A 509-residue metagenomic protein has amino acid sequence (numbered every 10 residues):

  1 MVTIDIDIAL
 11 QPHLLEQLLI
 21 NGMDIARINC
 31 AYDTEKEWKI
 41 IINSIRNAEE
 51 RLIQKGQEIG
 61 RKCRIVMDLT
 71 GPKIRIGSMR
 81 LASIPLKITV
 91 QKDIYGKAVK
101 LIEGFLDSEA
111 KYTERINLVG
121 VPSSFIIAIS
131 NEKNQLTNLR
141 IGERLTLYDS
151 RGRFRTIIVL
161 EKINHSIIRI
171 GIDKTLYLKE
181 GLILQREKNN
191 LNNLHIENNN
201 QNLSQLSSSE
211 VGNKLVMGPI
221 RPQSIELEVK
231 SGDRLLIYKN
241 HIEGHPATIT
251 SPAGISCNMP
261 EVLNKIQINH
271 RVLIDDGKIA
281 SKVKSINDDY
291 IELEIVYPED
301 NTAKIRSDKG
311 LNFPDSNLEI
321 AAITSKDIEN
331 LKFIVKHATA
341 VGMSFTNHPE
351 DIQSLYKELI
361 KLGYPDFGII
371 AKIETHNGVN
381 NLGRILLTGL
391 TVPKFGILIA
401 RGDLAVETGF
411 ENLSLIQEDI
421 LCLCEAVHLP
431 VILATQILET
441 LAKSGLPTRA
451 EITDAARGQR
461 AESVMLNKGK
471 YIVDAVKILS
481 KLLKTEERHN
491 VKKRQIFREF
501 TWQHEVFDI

Functional and structural regions predicted by a protein language model:
M1-I509: Non-catalytic helical/linker scaffolds that mediate oligomerization, partner binding, and domain coupling around large
